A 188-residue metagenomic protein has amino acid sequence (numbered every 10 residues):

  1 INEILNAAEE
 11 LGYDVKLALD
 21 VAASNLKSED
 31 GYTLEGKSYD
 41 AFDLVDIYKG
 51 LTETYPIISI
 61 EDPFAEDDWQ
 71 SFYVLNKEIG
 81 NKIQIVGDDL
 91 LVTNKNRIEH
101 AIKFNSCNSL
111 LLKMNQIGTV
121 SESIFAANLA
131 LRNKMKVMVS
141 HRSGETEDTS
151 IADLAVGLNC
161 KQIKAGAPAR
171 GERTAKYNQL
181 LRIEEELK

Functional and structural regions predicted by a protein language model:
N2-K188: Catalytic core of soluble alpha/beta enzymes
